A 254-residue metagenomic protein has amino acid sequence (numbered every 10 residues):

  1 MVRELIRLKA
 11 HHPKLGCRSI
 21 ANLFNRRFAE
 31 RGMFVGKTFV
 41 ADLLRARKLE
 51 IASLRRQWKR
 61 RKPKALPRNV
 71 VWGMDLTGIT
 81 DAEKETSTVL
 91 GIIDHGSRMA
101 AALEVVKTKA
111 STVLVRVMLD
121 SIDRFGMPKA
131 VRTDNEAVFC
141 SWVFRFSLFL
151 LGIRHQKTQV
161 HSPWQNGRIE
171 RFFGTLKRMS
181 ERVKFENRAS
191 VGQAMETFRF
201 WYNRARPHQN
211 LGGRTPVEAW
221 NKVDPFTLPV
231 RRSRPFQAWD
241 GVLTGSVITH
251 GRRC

Functional and structural regions predicted by a protein language model:
M1-G73, T215, W220-D224: Basic, flexible linker segments flanking DNA-binding modules in nucleic acid-interacting mobile-element proteins
L5, I20, V40, D75 (+11 more regions): Mobile genetic element proteins and their domesticated derivatives, centered on retroelements and DNA transposons
K9, F24-F28, Q159, S180-K184 (+1 more regions): Short amphipathic alpha-helical interaction patches enriched in hydrophobic/aromatic residues with interspersed Lys/Arg
T38-I93, M99, S111-V117, R124 (+2 more regions): Mobile-element integrase/transposase regions, centering on the N-terminal DNA-binding/Zn-coordinating module
K64-L66, A82, P163-W164, V183-Q193: Conserved, non-catalytic sequence blocks in retroelement Pol enzymes and Pol-derived host proteins
L103-E104, A130-D134, K184: Short catalytic-loop micro-motif centered on adjacent basic/acidic residues
T133-N135, F139-L148, H155-R178, A189-T197 (+1 more regions): RNase H-like two-metal-ion nuclease catalytic core shared by retroviral integrases and related mobile-element nucleases
I153, T175-C254: C-terminal domain-tail junction helix/linker
